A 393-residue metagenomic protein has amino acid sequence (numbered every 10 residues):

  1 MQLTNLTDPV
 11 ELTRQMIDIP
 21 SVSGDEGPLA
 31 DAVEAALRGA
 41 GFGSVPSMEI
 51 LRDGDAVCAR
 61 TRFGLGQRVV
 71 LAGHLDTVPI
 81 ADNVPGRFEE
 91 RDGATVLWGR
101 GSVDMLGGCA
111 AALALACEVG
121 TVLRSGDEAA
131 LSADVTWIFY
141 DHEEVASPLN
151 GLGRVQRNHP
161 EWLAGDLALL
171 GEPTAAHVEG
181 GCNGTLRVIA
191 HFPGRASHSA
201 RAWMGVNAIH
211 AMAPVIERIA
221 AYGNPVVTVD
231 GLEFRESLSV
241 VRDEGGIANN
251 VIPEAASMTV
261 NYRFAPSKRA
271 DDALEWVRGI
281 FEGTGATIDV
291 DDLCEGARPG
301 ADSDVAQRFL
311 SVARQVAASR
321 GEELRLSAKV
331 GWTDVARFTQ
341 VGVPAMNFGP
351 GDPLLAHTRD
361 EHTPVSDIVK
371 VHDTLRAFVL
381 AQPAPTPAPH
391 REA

Functional and structural regions predicted by a protein language model:
M1, S21, P173, G180 (+1 more regions): Metal-dependent amide/peptide-bond hydrolase catalytic core, centered on the "pita-bread" metallohydrolase fold
Q2-V103, T121-L131, D352: Acidic/His- and Gly-rich active-site-bordering loop/insert found across diverse amide/peptide-bond hydrolases
Q67-V70, T95-V96, T136, D166-L169 (+2 more regions): Structural motif
A72-G73, I138-Y140, A168-E172, H191-P193 (+1 more regions): Short beta-strand segments
D76-G93, A164-G165, G180-H191, M346: Acidic-glycine-rich active-site phosphate/pyrophosphate-binding loop
V96-A111, H198: Glycine/serine-rich anion-binding loops at beta->alpha junctions that coordinate negatively charged ligand groups
V103-D104, S147, V330, T363: Glycosyltransferase donor-binding loop in the core domain
C109-N183: Acidic/histidine-rich catalytic neighborhood of metal-dependent amide-processing enzymes
